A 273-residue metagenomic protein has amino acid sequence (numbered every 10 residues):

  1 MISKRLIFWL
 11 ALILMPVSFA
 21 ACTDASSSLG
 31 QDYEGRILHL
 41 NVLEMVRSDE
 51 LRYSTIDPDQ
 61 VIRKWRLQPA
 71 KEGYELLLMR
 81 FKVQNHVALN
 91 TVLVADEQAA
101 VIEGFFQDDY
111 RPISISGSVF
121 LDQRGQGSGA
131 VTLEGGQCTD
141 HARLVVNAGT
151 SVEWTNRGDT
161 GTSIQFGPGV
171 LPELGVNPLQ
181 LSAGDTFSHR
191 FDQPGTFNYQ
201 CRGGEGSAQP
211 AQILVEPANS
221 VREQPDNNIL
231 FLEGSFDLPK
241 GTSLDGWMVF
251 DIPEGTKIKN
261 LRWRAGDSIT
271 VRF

Functional and structural regions predicted by a protein language model:
M1-W9: Bacterial N-terminal signal peptides that target proteins for export
W9-S18: Bacterial N-terminal signal peptides
C22-Q137, L144-N147, A218-F273: Conserved functional micro-motifs across diverse proteins
G117-I229, R264-G266: Extracytoplasmic copper-binding redox domains, predominantly the cupredoxin/blue-copper superfamily
